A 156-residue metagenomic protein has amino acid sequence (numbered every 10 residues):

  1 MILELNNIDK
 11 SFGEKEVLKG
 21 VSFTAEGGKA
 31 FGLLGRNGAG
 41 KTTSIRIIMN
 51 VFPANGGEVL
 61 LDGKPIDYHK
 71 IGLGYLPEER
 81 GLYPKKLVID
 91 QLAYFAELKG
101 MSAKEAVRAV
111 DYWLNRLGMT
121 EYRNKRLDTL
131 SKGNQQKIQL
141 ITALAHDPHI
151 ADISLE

Functional and structural regions predicted by a protein language model:
L3, K10-E156: ABC transporter nucleotide-binding domains
